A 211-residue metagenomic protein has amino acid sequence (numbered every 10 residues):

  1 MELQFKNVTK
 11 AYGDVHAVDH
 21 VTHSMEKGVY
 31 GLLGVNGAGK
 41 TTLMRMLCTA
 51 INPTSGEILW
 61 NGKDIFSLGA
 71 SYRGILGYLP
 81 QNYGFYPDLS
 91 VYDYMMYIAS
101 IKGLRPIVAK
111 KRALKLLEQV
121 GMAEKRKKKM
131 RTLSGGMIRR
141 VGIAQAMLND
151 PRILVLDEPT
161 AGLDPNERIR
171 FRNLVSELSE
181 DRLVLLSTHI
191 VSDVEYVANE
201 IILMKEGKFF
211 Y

Functional and structural regions predicted by a protein language model:
V35-G39: Walker A (P-loop) phosphate-binding loop of ABC-type ATPase nucleotide-binding domains
G56-S67, S71-Y72: Conserved ABC transporter NBD signature motif
M96, S100, I107-K125: Conserved ABC ATPase "signature" region
K129-L133: Conserved ABC ATPase signature
L154-D157: Catalytic Walker B motif of ABC-type/P-loop ATPase nucleotide-binding domains
